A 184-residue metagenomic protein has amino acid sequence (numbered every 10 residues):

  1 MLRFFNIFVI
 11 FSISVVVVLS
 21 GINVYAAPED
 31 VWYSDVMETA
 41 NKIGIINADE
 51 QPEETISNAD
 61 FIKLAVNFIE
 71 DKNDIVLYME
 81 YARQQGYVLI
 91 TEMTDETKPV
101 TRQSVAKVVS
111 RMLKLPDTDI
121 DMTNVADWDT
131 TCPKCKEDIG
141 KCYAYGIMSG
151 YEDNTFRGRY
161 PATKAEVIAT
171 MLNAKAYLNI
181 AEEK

Functional and structural regions predicted by a protein language model:
L2-S104, V109-E137, S149-A162, N173-K184: Feature responds to low-complexity, polar/acidic, surface-exposed segments characteristic of secreted/exported proteins
G146: Phosphate/pyrophosphate-binding loop motifs in nucleotide- or prenyl diphosphate-using proteins
